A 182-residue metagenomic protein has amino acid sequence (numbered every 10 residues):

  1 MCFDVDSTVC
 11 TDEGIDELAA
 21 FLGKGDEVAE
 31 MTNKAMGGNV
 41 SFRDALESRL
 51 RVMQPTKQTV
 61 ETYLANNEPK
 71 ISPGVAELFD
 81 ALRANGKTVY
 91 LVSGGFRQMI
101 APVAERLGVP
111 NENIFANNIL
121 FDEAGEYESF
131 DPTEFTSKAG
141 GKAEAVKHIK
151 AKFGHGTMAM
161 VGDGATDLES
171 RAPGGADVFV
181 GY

Functional and structural regions predicted by a protein language model:
M1-L120: Alpha-helical substrate-recognition element adjacent to the catalytic core
N66-T88, G95-Y182: C-terminal cap/substrate-recognition subdomain and adjoining C-terminal extension of metal-dependent phosphatase-like
